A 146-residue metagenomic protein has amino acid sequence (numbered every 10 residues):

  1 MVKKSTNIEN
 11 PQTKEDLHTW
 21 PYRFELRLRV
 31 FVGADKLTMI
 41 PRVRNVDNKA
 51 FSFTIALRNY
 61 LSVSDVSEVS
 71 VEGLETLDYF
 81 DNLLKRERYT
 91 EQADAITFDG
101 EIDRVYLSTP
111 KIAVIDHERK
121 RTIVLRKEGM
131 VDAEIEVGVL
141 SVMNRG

Functional and structural regions predicted by a protein language model:
M1-A34: Extended, loop-rich substrate-binding clefts of extracytoplasmic carbohydrate-active enzymes
K4-T6, L37-M39, I112: Hydrophobic residues embedded in beta-strands of well-ordered beta-sheets
H18-W20, G33, K49-F51, Y79-F80: Short glycine/serine/proline-enriched coil/turn segments at secondary-structure junctions
Y22-L28, I55, N59, A93-D94: Active-site glycine-rich loop that binds ribose-phosphate moieties when present
P41-D47: Asparagine-centered strand-capping/turn motif at beta-strand->loop junctions
A50-S52, Y60-V139: Active-site/ligand-binding surface loops and adjacent short beta/alpha elements that line catalytic pockets across
S141-G146: A conserved acidic, glycine/proline-rich C-terminal tail/linker
